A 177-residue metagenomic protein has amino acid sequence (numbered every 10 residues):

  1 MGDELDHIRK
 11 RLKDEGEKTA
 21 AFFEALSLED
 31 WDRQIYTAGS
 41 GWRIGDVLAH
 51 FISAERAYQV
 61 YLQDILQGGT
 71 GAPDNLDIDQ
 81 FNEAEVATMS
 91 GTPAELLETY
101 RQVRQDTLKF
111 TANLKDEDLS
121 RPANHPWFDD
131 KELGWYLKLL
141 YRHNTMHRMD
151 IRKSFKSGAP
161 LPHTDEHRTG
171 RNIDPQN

Functional and structural regions predicted by a protein language model:
M1-K18: Extreme N-terminal tail/first-helix region
K13, E17, A21-A25, E29-Y36: An N-terminal domain-cap segment
G16-E24, E55-Q59, Q63, R101-K115 (+1 more regions): Structural signal for well-ordered, non-membrane alpha-helices
A25-W31, A112-S120, K156-P160: Surface-exposed helix-capping loop/turn segments at secondary-structure junctions
D32-D79, P122-N177: Short, contiguous alpha-helical
Q80-R121, W135-K138: Acidic/histidine-rich alpha-helical segments that form the ligand environment of transition-metal centers
